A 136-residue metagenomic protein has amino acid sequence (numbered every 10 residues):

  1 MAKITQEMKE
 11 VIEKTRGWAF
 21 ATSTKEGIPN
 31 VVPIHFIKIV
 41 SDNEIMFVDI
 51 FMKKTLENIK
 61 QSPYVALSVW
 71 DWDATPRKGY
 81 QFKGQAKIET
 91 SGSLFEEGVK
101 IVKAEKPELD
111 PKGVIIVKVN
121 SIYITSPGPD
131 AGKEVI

Functional and structural regions predicted by a protein language model:
M1-I136: Binding-site signature for planar aromatic cofactors or substrates
